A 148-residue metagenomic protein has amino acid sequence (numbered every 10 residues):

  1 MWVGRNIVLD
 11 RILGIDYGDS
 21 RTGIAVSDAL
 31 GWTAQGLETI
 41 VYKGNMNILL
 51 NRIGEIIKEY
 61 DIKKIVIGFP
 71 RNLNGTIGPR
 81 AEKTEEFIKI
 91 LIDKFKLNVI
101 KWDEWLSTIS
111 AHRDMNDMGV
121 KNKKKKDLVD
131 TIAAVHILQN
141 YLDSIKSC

Functional and structural regions predicted by a protein language model:
W2-L13, S20-C148: Phosphate- and other anionic-substrate recognition elements at nucleic-acid/protein interfaces
